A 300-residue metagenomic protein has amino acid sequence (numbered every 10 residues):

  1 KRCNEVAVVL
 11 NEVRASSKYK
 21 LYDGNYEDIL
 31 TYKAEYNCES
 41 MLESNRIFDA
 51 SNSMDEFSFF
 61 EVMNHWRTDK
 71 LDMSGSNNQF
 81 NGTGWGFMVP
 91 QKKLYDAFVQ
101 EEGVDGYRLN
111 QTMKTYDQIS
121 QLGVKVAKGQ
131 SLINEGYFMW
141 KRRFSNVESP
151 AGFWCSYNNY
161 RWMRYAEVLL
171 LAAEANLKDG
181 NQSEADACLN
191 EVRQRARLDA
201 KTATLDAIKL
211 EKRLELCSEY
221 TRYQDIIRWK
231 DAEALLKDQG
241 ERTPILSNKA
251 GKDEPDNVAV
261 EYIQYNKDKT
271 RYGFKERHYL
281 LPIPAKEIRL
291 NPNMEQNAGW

Functional and structural regions predicted by a protein language model:
K1-F60, S149-Y165, K178-D186, L198-T204 (+3 more regions): Structured, solvent-exposed acidic/aromatic patches
K1-K125, Q239: An aromatic- and glycine-enriched ligand-binding surface/loop that stacks and positions planar moieties
S76-N78, K249-Q264: Surface-exposed intrinsically disordered loops and tails
K93-Y165: Flexible, polar/acidic helix-loop-strand segments at domain edges
A185-N257: C-terminal structured "cap/appendage" subdomains that terminate the fold
E276-W300: Extended, compositionally biased alpha-helical segments that mediate assembly or anchoring
